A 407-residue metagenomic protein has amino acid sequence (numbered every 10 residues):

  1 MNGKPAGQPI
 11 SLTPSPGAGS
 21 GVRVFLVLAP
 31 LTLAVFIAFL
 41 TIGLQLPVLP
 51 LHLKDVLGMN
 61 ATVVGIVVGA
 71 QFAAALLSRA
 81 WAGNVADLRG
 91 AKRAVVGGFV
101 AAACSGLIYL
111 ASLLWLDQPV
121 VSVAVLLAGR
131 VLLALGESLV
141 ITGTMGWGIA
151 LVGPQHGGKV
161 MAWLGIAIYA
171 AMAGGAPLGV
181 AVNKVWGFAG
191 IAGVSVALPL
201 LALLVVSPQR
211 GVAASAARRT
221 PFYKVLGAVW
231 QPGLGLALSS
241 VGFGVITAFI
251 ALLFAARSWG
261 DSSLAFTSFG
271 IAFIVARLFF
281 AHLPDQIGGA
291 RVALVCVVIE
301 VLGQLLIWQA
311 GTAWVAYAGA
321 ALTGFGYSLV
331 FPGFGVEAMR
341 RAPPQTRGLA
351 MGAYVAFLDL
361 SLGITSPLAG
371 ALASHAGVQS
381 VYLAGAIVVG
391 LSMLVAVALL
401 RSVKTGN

Functional and structural regions predicted by a protein language model:
L26-V67, F72, G235, V241-L253 (+1 more regions): Helix-loop boundary and gating motifs at the non-cytosolic
F36, V121-L139, V315-L329: Hydrophobic core of transmembrane alpha-helices in multi-pass small-molecule transporters, especially MFS/SLC-type
F72-A80, M172-A173, G270-L278, L362-G363: Residue-level signature of mid-helix packing/kink "hotspots" within the transmembrane helices of 12-pass Major
S78-G90, A276-G289, A373-S374: Helix-to-loop junctions at the C-terminal end of transmembrane segments in multipass secondary transporters
V100-P119, I299-G311: C-terminal ends and interior cores of transmembrane alpha-helices in multi-pass membrane transporters/permeases
G129-A167: Cytoplasmic helix-loop-helix junction between adjacent transmembrane helices in 12-TM secondary transporters
V196-S215, V395-L400: C-terminal membrane-cytosol helix-exit motif in multi-pass small-molecule transporters
